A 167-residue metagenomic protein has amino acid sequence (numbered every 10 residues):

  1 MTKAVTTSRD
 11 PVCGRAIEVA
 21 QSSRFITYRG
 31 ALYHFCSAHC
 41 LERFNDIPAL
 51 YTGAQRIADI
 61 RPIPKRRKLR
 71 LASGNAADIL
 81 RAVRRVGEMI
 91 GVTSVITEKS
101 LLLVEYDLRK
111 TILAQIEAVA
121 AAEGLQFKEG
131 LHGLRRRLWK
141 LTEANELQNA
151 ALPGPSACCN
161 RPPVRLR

Functional and structural regions predicted by a protein language model:
S8, H34: Cys/His-enriched microdomains
D10-C13: Short cysteine-rich clusters marking metal-coordination/redox-active sites
A38-L41, D107-L113: Helix N-cap motif at beta-to-alpha junctions
H39-A54: Short metal-binding segments enriched for Cys and/or His
N45-A49, K110-K128: Charge-rich, low-aromatic oligomerization/scaffolding segments with amphipathic character
L50, A72-N75, I79-L101, Q126: Short acidic amphipathic segments
R56-N75: Short glycine-/aliphatic-rich beta-strand segments at the starts of folded cytosolic domains
R137-P162: Short, low-order "capping/linker" segments at domain edges
